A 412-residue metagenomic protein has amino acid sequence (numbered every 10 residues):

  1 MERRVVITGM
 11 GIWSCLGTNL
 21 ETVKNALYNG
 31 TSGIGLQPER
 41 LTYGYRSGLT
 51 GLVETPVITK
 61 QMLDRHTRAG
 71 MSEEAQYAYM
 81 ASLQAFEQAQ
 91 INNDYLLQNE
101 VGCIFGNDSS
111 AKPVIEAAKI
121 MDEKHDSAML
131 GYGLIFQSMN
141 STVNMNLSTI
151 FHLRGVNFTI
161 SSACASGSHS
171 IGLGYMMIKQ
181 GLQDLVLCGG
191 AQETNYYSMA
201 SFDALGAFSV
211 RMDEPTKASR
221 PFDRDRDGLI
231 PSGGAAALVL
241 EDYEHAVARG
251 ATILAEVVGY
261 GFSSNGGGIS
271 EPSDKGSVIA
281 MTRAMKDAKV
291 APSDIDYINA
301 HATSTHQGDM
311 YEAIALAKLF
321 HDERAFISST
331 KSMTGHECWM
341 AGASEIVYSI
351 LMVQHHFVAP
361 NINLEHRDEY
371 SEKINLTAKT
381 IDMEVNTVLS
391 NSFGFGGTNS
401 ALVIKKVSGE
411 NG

Functional and structural regions predicted by a protein language model:
M1-R65, A89, E244-E256, V347-N361 (+1 more regions): ACP-dependent fatty acid/polyketide chain-elongation machinery
R4-T8, T31-L36, D213-A288, Y297 (+1 more regions): Condensing-enzyme catalytic core mediating Claisen C-C bond formation in acyl metabolism
I7, T22, Y28-S162, A191-M199 (+1 more regions): Conserved beta-ketoacyl condensing-enzyme motif
E21-Y28, K112-A128, M177-Q180, S201-M212 (+3 more regions): A glycine- and small-aliphatic-rich helix-loop capping segment at beta-alpha/alpha-beta transitions that lines
A78-I91, N140-V143, S148-F151, N157-A191 (+3 more regions): Active-site-proximal alpha-helical scaffold in enzymes
K124-G131, G172, M176, E193-A248 (+1 more regions): Glycine-/small-residue-rich "gating" segment that lines the acyl/pantetheine channel and substrate pocket
L130-I135, G155-S162, D223-D227, I327-H336 (+1 more regions): Short pre-catalytic strand/loop immediately N-terminal to key active-site residues, enriched for Gly-Thr
L182-D227, Y260-P272, A300-D309, E323-I374: Acyl-CoA/ACP chain-elongation machinery
